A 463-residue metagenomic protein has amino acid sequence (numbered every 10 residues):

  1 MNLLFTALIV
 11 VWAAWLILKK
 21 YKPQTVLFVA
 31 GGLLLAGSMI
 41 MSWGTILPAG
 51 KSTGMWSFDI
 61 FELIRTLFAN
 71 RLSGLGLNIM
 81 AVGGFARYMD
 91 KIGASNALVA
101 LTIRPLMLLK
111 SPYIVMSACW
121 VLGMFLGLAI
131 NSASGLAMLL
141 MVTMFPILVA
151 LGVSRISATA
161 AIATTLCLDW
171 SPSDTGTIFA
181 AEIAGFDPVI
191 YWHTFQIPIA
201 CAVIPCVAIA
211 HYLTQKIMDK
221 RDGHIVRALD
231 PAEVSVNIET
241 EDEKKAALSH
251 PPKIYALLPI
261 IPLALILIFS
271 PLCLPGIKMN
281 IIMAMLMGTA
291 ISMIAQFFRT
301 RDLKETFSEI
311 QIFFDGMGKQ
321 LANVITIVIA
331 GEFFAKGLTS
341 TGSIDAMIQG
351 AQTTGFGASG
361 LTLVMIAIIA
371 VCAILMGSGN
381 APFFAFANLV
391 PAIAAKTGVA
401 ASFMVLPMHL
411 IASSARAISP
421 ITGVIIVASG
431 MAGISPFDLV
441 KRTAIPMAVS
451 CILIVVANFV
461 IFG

Functional and structural regions predicted by a protein language model:
M1, P48-T53, F61-G74, P188-I197 (+4 more regions): Interfacial loop-to-helix junctions that mark the boundaries of transmembrane helices in multi-pass membrane
M1-L3, A69-G76, R104-A118, L151-I156 (+3 more regions): Membrane-interfacial loop-to-helix junctions in multi-pass transporters
L3-A14, L27-L34, S38-I46, H193-I312 (+3 more regions): Long, contiguous bundles of hydrophobic transmembrane helices that form the permeation core of multi-pass
K22, L72-G76, A86-A97, G127-L139 (+5 more regions): Short helix-coil transition sites and intra-membrane helix breaks within transmembrane domains of multi-pass
G50-N96, I282-S343: Core transmembrane alpha-helical segments of multi-pass membrane transporters/permeases
N78-A81, L108-T143, V328-F333, T354-A392 (+3 more regions): Hydrophobic alpha-helical transmembrane segments of multi-pass integral membrane proteins, predominantly secondary
L98-A100, S134-I147, T175-A184, M347 (+2 more regions): Re-entrant/interfacial helical elements at transmembrane boundaries that shape and gate the permeation pathway
M141, F145-A232, A246-A256, A400 (+1 more regions): Membrane-core helix-loop-helix motifs of multi-pass transport proteins
